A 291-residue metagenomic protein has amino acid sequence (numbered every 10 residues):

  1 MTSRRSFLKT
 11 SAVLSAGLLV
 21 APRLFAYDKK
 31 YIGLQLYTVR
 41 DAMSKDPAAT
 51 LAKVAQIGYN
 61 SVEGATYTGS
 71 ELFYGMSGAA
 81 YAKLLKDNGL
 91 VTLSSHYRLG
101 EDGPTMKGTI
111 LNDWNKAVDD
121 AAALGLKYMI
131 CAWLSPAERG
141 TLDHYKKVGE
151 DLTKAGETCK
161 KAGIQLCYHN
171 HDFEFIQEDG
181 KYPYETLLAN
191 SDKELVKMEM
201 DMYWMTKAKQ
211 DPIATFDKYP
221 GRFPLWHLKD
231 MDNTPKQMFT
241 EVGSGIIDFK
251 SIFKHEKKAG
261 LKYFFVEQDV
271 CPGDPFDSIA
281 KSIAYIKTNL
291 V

Functional and structural regions predicted by a protein language model:
T2-Y128, I164, K197, G221 (+1 more regions): N-terminal pre-domain/capping segments
R5-G17, P22-G33, R40-L51, A55-I57 (+2 more regions): Histidine-acidic metal/acid-base catalytic patches
S11-A12, G17, P22-R23, G103-M198 (+1 more regions): Active-site acidic/histidine proton-transfer and metal-coordination neighborhood in alpha/beta enzyme cores
K30-L36, R139-K147, H169, T206-Q210: Short N-terminal helix-initiation segments at or just after the protein's N-terminus
Y37-V39, A65-G69, Y97-G100, L134-P136 (+4 more regions): Active-site beta-loop-alpha junctions enriched in small/polar residues
F73, D102, P136-G140, T234-Q237 (+1 more regions): Short amphipathic alpha-helical segments at helix-loop
G78-L84, D151-C159, I252: Catalytic-core regions built around general acid/base machinery
T92-S94, I130, Y168, M200 (+1 more regions): Hydrophobic residues in well-ordered beta-strands that form the structural core
